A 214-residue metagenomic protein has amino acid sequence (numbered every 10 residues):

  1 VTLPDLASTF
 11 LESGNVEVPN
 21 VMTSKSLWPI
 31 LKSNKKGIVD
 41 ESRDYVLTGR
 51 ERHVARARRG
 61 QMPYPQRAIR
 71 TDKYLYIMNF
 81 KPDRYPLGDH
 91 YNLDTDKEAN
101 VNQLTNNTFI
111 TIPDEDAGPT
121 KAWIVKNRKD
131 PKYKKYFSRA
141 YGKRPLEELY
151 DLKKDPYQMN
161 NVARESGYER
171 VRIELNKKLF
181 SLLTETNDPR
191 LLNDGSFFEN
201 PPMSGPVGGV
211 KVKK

Functional and structural regions predicted by a protein language model:
V1-T2, T9: A short, structured beta-strand-centered segment in the mid-to-C-terminal lobe of catalytic cores from group-transfer
D5-L6, G167: Residue-level recognition of oxygen-bearing side chains
A7-S8, P156: Proline-centered helix-kink/hinge sites
T9, S13, L182: Short alpha-helical functional segments enriched in proximate histidine and acidic residues
G14-E148: C-terminal cap/loop subdomain of S1 sulfatases and analogous C-terminal strand-loop tails that border
V125-E147, L152-K214: Long, internal low-complexity/basic segments
